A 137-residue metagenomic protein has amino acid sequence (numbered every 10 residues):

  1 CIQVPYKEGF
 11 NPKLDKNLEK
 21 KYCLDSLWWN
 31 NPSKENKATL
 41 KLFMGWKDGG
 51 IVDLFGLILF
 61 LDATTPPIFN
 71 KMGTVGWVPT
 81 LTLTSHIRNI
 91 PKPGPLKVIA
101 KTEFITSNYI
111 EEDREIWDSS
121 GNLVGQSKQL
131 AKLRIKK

Functional and structural regions predicted by a protein language model:
C1-K137: Terminal targeting signals and extreme-terminal segments of soluble enzymes
